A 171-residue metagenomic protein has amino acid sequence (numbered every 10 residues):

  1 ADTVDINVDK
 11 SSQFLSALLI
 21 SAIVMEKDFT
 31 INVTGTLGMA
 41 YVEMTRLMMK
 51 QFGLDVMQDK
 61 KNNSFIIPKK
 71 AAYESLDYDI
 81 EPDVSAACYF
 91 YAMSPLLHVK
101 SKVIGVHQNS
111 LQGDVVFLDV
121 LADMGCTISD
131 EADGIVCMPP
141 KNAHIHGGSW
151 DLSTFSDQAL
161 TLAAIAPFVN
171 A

Functional and structural regions predicted by a protein language model:
A1-A171: Short, structured segments at the rim of ligand-binding sites
